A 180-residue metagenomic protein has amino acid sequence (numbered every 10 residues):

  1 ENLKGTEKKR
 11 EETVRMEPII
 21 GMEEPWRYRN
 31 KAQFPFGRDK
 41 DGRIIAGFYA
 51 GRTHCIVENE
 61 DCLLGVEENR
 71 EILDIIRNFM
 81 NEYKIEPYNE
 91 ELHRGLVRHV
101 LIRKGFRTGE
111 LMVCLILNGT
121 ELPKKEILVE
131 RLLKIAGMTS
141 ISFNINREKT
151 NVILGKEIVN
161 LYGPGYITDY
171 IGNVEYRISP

Functional and structural regions predicted by a protein language model:
E1-P180: Accessory RNA-recognition modules of RNA-modification enzymes
